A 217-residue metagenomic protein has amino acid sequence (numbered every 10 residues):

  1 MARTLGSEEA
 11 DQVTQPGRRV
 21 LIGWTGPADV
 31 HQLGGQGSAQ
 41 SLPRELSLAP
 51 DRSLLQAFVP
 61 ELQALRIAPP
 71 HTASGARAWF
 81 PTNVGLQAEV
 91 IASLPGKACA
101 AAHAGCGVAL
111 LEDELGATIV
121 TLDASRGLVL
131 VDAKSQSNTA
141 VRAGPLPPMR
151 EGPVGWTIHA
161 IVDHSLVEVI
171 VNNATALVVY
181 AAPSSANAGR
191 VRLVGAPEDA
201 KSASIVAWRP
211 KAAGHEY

Functional and structural regions predicted by a protein language model:
M1-Y217: Beta-rich accessory regions
